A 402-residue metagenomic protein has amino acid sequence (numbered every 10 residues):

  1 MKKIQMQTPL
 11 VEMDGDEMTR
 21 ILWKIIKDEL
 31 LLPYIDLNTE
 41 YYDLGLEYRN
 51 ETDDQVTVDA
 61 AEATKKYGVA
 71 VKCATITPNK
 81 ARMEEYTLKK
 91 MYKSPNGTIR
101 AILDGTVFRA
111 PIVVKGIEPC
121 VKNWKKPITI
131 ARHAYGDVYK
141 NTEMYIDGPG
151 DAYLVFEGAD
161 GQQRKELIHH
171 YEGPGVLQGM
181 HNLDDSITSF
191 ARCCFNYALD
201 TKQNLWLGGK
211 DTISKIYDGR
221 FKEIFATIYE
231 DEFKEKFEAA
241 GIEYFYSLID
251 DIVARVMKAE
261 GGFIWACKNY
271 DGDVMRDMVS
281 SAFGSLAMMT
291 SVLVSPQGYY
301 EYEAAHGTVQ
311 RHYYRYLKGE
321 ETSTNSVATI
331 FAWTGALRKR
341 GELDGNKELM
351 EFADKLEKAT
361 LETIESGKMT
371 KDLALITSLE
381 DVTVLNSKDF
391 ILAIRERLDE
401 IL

Functional and structural regions predicted by a protein language model:
K2-T8, M18, L22-W23, D28-T52 (+1 more regions): N-terminal alpha-helical transmembrane segments of multi-pass membrane transport and channel/translocase proteins
M6-I25, E29, L154-S247: Glycine-rich phosphate/diphosphate-binding loop of Rossmann-like nucleotide-binding domains
Y34-Y41, T201-G209, F233-Y246, G341-A353 (+1 more regions): Flexible, glycine/charged-enriched surface loops at secondary-structure junctions
E47-A159, Q163, Y270-V274: N-terminal glycine-rich phosphate/adenylate-binding segment common to multiple enzyme folds
R49-E62, Y229, F233-G262: A structured beta-alpha segment of the ubiquitous adenosine-cofactor-binding alpha/beta core
A134-Y135, K140-A191, A198, L343-M350 (+1 more regions): Glycine-rich phosphate/pyrophosphate-binding loop and the adjoining helix
V256-K355, E362-S366: Glycine-rich phosphate/nucleotide-binding loop
